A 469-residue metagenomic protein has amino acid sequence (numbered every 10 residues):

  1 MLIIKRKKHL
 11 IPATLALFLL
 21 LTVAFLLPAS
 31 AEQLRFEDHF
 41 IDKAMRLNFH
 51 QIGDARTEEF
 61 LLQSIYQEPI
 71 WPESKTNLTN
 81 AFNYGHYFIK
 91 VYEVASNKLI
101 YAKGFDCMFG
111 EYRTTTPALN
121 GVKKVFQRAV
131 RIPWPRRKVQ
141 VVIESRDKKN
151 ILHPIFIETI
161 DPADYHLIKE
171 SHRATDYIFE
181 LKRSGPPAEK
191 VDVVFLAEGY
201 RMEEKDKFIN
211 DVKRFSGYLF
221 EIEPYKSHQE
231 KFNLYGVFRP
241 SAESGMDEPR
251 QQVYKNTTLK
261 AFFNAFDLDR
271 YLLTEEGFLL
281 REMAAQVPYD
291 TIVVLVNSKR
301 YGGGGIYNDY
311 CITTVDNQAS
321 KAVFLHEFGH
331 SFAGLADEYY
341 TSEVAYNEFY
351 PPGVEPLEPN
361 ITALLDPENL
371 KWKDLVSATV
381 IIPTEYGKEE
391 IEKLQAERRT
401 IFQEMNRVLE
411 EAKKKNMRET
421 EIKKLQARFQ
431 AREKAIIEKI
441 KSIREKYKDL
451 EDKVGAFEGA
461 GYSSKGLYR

Functional and structural regions predicted by a protein language model:
T14-F25: Bacterial N-terminal signal peptides
A31-Q127: N-terminal prosegments of processed precursors
F40-F60, Y339-R469: Replace "(M1/M4/M9/M12/WLM)" with "(e.g., M1/M4/M8/M9/M12/M26/WLM)" and add "not limited to" to clarify scope
L119-P187: Extended acidic/polar, glycine-enriched regions that form or flank non-catalytic beta-rich accessory modules
Y165-K226, G236-M246: Fold-level signature of zinc-dependent metallopeptidase catalytic domains
K207, G304-E327: Short pre-active-site segment immediately N-terminal to the catalytic Zn-binding motif
K231-Y307: Active-site-proximal segments of metallohydrolase catalytic domains
F328-V344: Catalytic Zn2+-binding segment of zinc metalloproteases
